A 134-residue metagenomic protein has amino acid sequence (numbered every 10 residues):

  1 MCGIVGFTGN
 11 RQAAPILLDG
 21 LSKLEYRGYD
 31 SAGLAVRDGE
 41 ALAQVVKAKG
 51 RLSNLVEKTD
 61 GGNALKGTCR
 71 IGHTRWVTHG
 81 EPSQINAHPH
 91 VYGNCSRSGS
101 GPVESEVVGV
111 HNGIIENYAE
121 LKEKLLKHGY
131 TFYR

Functional and structural regions predicted by a protein language model:
M1-R134: Conserved short alpha-helical segments that host acidic/polar catalytic motifs at enzyme active sites
